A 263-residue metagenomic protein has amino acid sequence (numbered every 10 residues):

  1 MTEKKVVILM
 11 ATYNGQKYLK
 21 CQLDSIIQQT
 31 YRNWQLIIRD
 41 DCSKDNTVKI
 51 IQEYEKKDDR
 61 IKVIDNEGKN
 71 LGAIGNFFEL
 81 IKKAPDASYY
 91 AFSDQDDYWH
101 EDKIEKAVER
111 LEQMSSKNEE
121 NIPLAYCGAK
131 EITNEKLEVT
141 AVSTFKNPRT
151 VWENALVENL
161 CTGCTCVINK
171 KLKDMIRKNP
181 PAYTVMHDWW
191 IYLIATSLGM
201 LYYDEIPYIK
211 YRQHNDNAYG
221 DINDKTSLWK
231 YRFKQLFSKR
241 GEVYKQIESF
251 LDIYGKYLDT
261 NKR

Functional and structural regions predicted by a protein language model:
M1-D224: Nucleotide-sugar donor-binding/catalytic module of glycosyltransferases that assemble extracellular/cell-envelope
T184, W190, R212-R263: C-terminal subregions of glycosyltransferases and related glycan-biosynthesis enzymes
